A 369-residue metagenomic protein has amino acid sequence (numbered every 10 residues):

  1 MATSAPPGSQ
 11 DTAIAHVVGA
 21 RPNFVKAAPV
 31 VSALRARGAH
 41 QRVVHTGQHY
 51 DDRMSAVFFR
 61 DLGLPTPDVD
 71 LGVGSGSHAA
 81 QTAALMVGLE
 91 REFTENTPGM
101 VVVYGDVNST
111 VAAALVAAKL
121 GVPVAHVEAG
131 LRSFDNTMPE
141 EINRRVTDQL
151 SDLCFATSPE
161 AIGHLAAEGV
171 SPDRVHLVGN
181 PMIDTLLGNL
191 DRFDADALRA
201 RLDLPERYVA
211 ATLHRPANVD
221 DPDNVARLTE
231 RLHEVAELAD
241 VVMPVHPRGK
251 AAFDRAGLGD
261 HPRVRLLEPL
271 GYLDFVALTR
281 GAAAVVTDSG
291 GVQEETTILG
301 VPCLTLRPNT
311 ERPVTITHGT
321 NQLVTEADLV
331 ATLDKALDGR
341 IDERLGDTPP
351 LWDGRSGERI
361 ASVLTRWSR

Functional and structural regions predicted by a protein language model:
A2-L238, G249-R369: Nucleotide-activated sugar donor-binding and catalytic core shared by glycosyltransferases and related lipid-linked
V241: Glycine-rich, Lys/Arg-enriched anion-binding loops that position phosphate/diphosphate groups for phosphoryl
